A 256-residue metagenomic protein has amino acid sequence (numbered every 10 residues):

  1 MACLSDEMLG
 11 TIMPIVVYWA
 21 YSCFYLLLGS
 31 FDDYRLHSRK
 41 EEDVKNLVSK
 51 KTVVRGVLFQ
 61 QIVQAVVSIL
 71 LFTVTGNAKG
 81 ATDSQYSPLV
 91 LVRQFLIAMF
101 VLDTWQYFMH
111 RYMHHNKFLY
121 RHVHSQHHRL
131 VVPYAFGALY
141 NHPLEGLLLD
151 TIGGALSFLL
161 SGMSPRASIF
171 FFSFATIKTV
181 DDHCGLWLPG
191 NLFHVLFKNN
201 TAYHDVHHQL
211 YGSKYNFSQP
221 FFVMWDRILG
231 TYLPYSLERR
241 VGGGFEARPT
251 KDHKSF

Functional and structural regions predicted by a protein language model:
M1-L47, N116-F256: Cytosolic/stromal cytosol-facing helical appendages immediately following the last transmembrane segment
D6-G80, Q94-F95, M99-D103: Specific transmembrane helices
Q60-Q64, Q85, Q94, Q106 (+3 more regions): Residue-identity detector for glutamine
A65, I69, T73, F100-R121 (+1 more regions): Transmembrane alpha-helix/helix-exit interface in multi-pass inner-membrane proteins
A78-K79, S84-Q85, L91, E145 (+1 more regions): Short leucine-rich amphipathic alpha-helices used at interfaces
Y86-Y107, R111, S168-F171, A175: Membrane-embedded alpha-helical segments that form the functional core of polytopic membrane enzymes, especially those
